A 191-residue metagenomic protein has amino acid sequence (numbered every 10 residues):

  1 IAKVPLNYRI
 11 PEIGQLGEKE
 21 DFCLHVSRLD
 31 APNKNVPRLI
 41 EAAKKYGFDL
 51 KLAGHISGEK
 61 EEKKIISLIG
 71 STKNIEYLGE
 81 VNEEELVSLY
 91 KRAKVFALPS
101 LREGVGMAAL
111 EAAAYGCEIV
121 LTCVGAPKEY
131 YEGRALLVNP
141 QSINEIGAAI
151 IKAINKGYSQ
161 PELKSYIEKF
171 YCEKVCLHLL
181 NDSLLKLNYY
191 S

Functional and structural regions predicted by a protein language model:
I1-I13, F22: Donor nucleotide-sugar binding/catalytic pocket of nucleotide-sugar-dependent glycosyltransferases
Q15-K34, I40-K44, K51: Conserved donor-binding/catalytic core segment of Leloir-type glycosyltransferases
K63-E84: Nucleotide-activated donor-binding/catalytic signature segment of Leloir-type glycosyltransferases, i.e., the conserved
E80, S88-A93: Short alpha-helical donor nucleotide-sugar binding micro-motif in glycosyltransferases
L101: Aromatic "clamp/platform" in nucleotide-sugar-dependent glycosyltransferases that forms part of the donor/acceptor
E118-L121: Short hydrophobic beta-strand element within catalytic cores of glycosyltransferases and related nucleotide-activated
A135-I143, I151-G157: Conserved acidic donor-binding segment of nucleotide-sugar-dependent glycosyltransferases
N155-S191: A charged, aromatic-enriched C-terminal amphipathic alpha-helix characteristic of glycosyltransferases across folds
